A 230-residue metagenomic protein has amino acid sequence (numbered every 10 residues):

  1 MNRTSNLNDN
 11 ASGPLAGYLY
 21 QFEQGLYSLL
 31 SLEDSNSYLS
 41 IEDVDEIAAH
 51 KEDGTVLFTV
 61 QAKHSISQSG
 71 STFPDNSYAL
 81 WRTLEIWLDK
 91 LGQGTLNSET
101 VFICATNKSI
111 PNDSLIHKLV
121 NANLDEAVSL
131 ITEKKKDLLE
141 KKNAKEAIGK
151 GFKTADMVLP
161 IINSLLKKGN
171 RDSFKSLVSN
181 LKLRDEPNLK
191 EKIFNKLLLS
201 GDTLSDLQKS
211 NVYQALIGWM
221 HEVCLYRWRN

Functional and structural regions predicted by a protein language model:
M1-S12, H64-N230: Acidic metal-coordinating catalytic centers involved in nucleic-acid phosphodiester chemistry
N10-L15, L19-E85, D89: Catalytic centers of nucleases
